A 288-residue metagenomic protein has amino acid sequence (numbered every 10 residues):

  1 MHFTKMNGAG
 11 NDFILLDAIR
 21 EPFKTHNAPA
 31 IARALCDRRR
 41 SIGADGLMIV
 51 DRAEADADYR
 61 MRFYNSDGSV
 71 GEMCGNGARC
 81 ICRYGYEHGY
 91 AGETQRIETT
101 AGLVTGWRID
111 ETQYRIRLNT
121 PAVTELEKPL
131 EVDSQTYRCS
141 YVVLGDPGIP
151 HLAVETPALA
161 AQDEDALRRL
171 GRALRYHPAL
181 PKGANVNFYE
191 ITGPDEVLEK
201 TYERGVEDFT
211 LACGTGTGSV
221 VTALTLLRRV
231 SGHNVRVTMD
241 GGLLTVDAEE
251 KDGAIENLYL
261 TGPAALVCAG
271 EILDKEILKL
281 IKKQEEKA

Functional and structural regions predicted by a protein language model:
M1-D110, A153-A288: A glycine-rich beta-to-alpha transition motif near the start of alpha/beta enzyme domains, typified by
D51, V132-S134, L144, A248: Surface-exposed beta-strand edges and flanking loops
T99, I109-V123: Membrane helix-loop-helix hairpins that form the core translocation module of multi-pass transporters
W107, R117, P129, V143 (+1 more regions): Generic structural detector for well-ordered beta-strands
T120-V142, L167-R169: Active-site glycine-rich loop that binds ribose-phosphate moieties when present
A122, P147-P150, A264-L266: Glycine-rich beta-alpha junction loops
S134-D163: Internal active-site segments that recognize and position negatively charged phosphoryl groups and nucleotide moieties
